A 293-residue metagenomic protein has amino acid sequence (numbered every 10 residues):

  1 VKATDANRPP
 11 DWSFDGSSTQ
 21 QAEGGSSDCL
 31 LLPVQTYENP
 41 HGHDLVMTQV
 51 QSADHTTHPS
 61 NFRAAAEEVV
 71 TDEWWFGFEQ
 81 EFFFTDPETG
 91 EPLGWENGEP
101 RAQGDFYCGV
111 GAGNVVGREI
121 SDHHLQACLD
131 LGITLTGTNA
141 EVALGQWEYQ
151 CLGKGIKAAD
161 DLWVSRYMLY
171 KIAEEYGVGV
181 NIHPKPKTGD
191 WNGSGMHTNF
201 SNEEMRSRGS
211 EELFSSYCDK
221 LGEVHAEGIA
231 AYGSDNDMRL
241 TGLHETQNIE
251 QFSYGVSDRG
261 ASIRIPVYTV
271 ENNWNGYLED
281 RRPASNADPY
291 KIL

Functional and structural regions predicted by a protein language model:
V1-A140, A159-V164, V178, I292: ATP/Mg2+-dependent ligation/transfer catalytic cores
M47, F83, E148-Q150, G179-N181 (+4 more regions): Structured core elements
V50-T56, A112-G113, G153-A158, N202-S207 (+1 more regions): A generic structural motif
A66, E81-F83, L125, R166 (+3 more regions): Short, well-ordered alpha-helical packing segments
E79-L93, A140-L152, H183-E204: Histidine-centered divalent-metal-coordination microenvironment in nucleic-acid enzymes
L93-E99, S194-N202, F252-Y254, A261-T269: Short beta-strand elements
G153-V164, T188: Active-site neighborhood of thiol-dependent amide/isopeptide-bond enzymes
K157, M168-V180, R206-I292: C-terminal accessory/tail domains of diverse enzymes
